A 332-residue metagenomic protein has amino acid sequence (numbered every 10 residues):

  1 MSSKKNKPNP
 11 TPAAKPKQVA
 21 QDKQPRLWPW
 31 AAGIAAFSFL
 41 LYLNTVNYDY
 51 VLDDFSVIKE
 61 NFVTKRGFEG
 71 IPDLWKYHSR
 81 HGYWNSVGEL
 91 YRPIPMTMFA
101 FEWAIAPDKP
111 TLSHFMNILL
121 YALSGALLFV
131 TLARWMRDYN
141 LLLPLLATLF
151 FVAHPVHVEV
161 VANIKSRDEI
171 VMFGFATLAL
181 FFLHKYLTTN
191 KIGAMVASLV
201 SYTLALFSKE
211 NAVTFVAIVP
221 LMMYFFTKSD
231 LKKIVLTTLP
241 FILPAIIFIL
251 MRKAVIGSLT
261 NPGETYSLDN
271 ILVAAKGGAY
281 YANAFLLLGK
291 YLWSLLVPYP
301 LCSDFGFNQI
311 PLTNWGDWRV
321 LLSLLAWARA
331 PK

Functional and structural regions predicted by a protein language model:
S2-K332: Polytopic membrane enzymes that build or remodel cell-surface glycoconjugates and lipids
